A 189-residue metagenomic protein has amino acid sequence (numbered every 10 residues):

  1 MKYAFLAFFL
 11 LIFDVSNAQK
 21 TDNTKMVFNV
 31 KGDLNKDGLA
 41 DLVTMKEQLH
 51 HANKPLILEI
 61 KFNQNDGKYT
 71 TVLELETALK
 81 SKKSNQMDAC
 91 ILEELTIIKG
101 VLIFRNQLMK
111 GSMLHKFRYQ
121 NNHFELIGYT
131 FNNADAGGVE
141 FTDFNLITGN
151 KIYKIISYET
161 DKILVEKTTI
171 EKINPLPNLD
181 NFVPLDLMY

Functional and structural regions predicted by a protein language model:
M1-T21: Bacterial Sec-dependent N-terminal signal peptides
A4, T96-Y189: Acidic, small-residue rich beta-repeat scaffolds with periodic aromatic anchors
Q19-T24, N65-A89: Blade-edge motifs of beta-propeller repeat domains
K20-T21, Q48-N53, R105-L108: Short consensus segments that form the blades of beta-propeller domains, in both extracellular/periplasmic
K25-L34, C90-K99: Beta-propeller blade termini
L34-E47, T96-R105: Acidic/hydrophobic-patterned starts of short beta strands in beta-sheet-rich repeat architectures
L42, P55-I57, M109-L114: Short, surface-exposed coil-to-beta transition loops
N53-L75, F117-N121: Beta-propeller blade repeat segments, especially FG-GAP/WD-type strand-to-loop junctions in 6- to 7-bladed propeller
